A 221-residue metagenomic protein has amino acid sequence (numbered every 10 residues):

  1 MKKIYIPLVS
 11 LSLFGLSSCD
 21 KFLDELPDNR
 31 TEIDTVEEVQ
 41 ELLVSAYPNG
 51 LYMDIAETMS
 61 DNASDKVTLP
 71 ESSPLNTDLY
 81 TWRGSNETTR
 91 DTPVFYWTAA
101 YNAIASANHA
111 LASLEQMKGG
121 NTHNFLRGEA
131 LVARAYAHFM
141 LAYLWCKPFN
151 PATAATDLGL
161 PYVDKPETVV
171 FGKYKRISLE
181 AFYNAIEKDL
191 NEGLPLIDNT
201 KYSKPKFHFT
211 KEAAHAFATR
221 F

Functional and structural regions predicted by a protein language model:
M1, C19-K21, A107, I186: Terminal processing/anchoring signals of secreted or surface-associated proteins and related intramolecular
M1-S17: Sec-dependent bacterial lipoprotein signal peptides
K3, C19-A63: Membrane-proximal, proline-rich intrinsically disordered regions
Q40-L43, Y101-I104, N108-L111, R127 (+4 more regions): Extracytoplasmic/secreted envelope proteins and their assembly/folding machinery, especially bacterial periplasmic
I55-R83: N-terminal, post-signal-peptide region of Sec/Tat-exported proteins
N76-C146, I177, N191-Y202: Conserved, well-structured interaction surfaces
L144-N184: Short coil/linker segments at helix-helix boundaries
I197-F221: Aromatic- and glycine-enriched pocket-lining scaffold segments that form the walls of small-molecule binding clefts
